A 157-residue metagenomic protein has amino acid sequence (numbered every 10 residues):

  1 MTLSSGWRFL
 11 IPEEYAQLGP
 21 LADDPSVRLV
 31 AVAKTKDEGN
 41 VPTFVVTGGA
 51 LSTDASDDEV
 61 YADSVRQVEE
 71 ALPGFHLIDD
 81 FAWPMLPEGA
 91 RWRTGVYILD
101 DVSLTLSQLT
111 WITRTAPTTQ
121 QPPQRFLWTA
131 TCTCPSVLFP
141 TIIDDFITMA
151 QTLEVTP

Functional and structural regions predicted by a protein language model:
M1-E59: Secretory pathway targeting signatures of secreted, lumenal, and periplasmic proteins
W7, E13-Y15, L127-P157: Surface-exposed amphipathic alpha-helical segments
G19, D79, P157: Short loop/edge segments at beta-strand edges and connector loops that shape dinucleotide/nucleotide cofactor-binding
V45-T47, V96, T131-T133: Residue-level recognition of well-ordered beta-strand positions that form the cores of beta-sheet-rich folds across
A50, L99, R114-T115, C134-S136: Beta-strand elements of well-folded, non-transmembrane domains
D54, V102, F139-P140: Loop/helix-junction capping segments adjacent to catalytic residues or to phosphate/diphosphate-binding pockets
E59-Q121, I147: Signature of long, low-cysteine stretches enriched in small and polar/charged residues
Q120-W128: Short hydrophobic/glycine-rich mini-motifs in sensory/regulatory modules that couple input to downstream signaling
